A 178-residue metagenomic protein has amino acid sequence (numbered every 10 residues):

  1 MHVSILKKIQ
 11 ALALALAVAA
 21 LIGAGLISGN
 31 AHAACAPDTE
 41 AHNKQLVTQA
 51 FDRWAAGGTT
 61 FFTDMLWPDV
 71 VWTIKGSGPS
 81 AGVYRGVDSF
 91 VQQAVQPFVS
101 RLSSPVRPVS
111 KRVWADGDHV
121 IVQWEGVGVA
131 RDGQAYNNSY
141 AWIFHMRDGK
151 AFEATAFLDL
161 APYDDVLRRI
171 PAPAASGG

Functional and structural regions predicted by a protein language model:
H2-L16: Bacterial N-terminal signal peptides that target proteins for export
L6-I9, E40, K44, T59 (+1 more regions): Short, structured helix-loop boundary elements
A17, L21-T60, D64, I170-G178: Short, low-complexity N-terminal intrinsically disordered segments enriched in polar/charged residues
G29-T39, Q96-G178: A beta-strand edge to alpha-helix "cap/lid" segment located at domain peripheries
A36-E40, P79-V87, G133: Alpha-helix initiation/capping motif
V47, F51-W54, L66, A94 (+2 more regions): Hydrophobic alpha-helical core bundles mediating ligand binding, dimerization, or RNAP-core interactions
V47, F61-L66, V70, G86 (+4 more regions): Hydrophobic pocket/interface hotspot
T63-A115: A solvent-exposed, acidic/Ser-Thr-rich amphipathic alpha-helical stretch
